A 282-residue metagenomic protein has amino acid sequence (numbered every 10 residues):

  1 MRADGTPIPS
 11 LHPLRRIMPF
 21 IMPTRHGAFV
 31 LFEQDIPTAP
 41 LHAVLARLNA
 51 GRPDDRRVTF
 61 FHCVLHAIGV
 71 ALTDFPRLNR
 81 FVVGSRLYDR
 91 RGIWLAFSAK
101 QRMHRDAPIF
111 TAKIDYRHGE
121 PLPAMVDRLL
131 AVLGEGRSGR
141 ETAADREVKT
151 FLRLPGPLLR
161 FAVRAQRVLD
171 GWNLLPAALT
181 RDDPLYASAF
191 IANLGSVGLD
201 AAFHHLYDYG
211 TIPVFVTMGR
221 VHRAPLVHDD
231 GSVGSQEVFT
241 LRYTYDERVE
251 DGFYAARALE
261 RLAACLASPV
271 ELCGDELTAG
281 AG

Functional and structural regions predicted by a protein language model:
M1-G282: C-terminal catalytic/motor cores of large multi-domain enzyme assemblies
